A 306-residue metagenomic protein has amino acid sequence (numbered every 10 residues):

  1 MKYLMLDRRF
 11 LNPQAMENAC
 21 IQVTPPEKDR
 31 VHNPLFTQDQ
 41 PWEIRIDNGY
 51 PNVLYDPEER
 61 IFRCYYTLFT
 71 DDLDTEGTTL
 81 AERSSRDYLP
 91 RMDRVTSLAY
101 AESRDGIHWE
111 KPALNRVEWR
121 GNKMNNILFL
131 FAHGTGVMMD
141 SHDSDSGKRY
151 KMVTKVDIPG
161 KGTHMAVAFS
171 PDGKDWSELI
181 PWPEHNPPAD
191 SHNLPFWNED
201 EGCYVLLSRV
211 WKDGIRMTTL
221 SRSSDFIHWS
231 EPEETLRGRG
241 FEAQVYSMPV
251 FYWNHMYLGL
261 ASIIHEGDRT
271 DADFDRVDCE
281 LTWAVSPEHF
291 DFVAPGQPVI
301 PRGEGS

Functional and structural regions predicted by a protein language model:
M1-S306: Carbohydrate-active catalytic/glycan-binding domains of CAZyme proteins, especially the secreted or lumenal ectodomains
